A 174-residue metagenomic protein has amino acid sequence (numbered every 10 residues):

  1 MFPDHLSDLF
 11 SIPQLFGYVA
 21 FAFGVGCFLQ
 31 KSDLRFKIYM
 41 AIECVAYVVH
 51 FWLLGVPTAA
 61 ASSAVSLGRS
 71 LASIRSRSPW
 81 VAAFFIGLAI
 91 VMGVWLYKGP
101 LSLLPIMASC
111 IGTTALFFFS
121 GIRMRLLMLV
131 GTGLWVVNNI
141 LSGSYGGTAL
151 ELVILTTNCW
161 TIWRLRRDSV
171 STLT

Functional and structural regions predicted by a protein language model:
M1-T174: Alpha-helical membrane-protein topology signature
